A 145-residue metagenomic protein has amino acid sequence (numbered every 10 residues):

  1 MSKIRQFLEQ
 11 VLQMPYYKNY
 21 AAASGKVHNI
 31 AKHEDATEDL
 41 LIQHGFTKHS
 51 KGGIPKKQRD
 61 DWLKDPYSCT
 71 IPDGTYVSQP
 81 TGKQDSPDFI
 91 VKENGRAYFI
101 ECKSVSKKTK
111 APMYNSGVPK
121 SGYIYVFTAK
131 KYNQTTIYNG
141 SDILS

Functional and structural regions predicted by a protein language model:
M1-T75: Interdomain/boundary linker segments immediately adjacent to catalytic/signaling cores
L40-F46, V91-N94, Y114-K120: Short, surface-exposed basic-aromatic patches at helix termini and helix-loop junctions that form
D85: Beta-rich catalytic cores
F89-V91, Y98-S104: Conserved catalytic cores of phosphodiester-cleaving nucleases, focusing on short active-site segments
E93, S104-S106, A129: Short, flexible loop/turn elements at secondary-structure junctions
A97-F99, Q134-T135: Short, mixed charged/polar active-site loops that provide acid/base catalysis or chelate metal/phosphate cofactors
C102-P112: Short beta-strand-loop-alpha-helix junction that forms the active-site gateway of nucleic-acid-processing nucleases
S116-S145: Acidic, metal/cofactor-coordinating or nucleic-acid-engaging core segments within structured domains
